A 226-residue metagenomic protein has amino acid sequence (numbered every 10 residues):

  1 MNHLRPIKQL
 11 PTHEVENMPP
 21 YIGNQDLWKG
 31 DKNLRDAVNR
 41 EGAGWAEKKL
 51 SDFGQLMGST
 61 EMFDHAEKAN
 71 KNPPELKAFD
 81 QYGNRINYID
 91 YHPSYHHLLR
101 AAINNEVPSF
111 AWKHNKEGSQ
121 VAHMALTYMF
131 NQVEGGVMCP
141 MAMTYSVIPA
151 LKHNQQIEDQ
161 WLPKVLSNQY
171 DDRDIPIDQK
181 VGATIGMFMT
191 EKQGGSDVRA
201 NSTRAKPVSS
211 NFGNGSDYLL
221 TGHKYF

Functional and structural regions predicted by a protein language model:
M1-K116: Extended, charge-enriched "interface" segments that sit outside catalytic cores
Y95-F226: Glycine-rich flavin
